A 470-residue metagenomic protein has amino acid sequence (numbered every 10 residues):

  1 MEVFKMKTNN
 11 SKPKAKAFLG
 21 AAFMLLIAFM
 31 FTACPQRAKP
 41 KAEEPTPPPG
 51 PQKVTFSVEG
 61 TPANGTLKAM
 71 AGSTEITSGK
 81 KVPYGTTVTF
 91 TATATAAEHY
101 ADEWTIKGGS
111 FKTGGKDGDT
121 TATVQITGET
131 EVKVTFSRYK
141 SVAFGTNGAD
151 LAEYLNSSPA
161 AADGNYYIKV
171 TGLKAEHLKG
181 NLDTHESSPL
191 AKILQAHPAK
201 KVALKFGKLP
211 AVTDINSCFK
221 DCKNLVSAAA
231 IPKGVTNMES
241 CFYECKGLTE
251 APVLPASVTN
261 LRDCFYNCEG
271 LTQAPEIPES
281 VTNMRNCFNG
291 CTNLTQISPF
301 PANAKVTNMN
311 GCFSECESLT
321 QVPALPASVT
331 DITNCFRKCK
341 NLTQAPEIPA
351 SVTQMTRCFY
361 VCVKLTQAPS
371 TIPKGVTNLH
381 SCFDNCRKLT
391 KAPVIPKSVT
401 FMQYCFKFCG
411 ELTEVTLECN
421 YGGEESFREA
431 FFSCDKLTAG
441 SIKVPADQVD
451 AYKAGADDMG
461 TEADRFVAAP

Functional and structural regions predicted by a protein language model:
E2, K7-N9, A17, I27-F56 (+1 more regions): Bacterial Sec-dependent N-terminal signal peptides
E44-K81: Conserved N-terminal submotifs of small, disulfide-stabilized extracellular modules
G50-V58, K116-Y139, C405: Conserved "repeat-terminator" motif of extracellular CCP/Sushi domains
T86-D117: Surface-exposed interfaces of beta-sheet-rich extracellular modules
Y139-D221, Y243, Y266, Q448-P470: Surface-exposed repetitive/solenoidal architectures
Y167-K174, A199-T213, K223-T236, K246-T259 (+9 more regions): Structural signature of tandem-repeat unit edges
N216-C218, N237-Y243, N260-Y266, N283-N289 (+6 more regions): Consensus positions within tandem repeat domains that build extended binding/scaffold surfaces
